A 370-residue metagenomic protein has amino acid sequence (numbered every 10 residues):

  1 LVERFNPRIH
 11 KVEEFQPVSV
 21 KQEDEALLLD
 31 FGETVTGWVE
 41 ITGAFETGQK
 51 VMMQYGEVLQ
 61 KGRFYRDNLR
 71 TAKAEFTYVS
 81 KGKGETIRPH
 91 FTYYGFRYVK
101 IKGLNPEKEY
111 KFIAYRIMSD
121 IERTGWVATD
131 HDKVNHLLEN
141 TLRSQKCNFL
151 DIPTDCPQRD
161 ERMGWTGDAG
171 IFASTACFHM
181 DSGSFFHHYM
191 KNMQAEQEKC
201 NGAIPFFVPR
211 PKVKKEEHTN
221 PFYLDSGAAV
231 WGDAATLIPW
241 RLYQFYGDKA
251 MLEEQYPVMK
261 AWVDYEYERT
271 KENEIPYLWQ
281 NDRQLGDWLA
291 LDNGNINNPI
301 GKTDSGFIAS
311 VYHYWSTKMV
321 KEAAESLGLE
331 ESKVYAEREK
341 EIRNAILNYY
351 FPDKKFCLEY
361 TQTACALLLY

Functional and structural regions predicted by a protein language model:
L1-R159, G167, S182-H187, N201-P209 (+3 more regions): Extracellular/oxidizing-compartment recognition motifs
T36, F91-F96, G167, V230-D233 (+3 more regions): Short, solvent-exposed loop/turn segments at the edges of secondary structure
Y98, N140, A234, I238-R241 (+1 more regions): Generic beta-strand or strand-like secondary-structure segments
E109-N140, K146-C147, P153-R210, F245-V311 (+2 more regions): Active-site acid/base region of carbohydrate-active enzymes
Y223-A228: Short, motif-level signal for alpha-helix interfacial/capping segments enriched in acidic residues and aromatics/proline
A229-Q244, E254: Thiamine diphosphate
P239, Y314-T317, K321: Non-transmembrane amphipathic alpha-helical segments
